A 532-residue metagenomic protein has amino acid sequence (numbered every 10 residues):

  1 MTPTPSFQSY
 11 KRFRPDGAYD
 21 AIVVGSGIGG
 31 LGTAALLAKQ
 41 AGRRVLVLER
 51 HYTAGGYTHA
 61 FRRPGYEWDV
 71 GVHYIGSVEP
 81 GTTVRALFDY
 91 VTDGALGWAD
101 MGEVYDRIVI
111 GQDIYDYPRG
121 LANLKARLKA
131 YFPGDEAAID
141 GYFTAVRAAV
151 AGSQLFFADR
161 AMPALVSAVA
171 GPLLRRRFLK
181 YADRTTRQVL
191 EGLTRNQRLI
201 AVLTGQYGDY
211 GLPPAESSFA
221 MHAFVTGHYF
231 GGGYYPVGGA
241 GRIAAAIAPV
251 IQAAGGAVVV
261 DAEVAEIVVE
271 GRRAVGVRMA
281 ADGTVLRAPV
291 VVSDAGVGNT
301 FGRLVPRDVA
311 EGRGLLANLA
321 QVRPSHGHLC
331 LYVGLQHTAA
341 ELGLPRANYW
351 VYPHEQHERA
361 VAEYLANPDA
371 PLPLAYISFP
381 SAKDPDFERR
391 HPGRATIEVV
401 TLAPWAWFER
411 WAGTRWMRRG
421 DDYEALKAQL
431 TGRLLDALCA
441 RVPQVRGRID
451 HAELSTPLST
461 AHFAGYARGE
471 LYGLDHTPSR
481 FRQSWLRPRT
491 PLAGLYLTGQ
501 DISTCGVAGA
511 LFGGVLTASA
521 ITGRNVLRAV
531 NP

Functional and structural regions predicted by a protein language model:
M1-I22, K39-G42, T477-S479, L492 (+1 more regions): Extreme N-terminal leader/targeting segments of oxidoreductases
Y19-V47: N-terminal Rossmann-like FAD-binding beta1-loop-alpha1 element of flavoenzymes
A38-P64: Glycine-rich FAD pyrophosphate-binding loop
I110-E216: Rossmann-like flavin
N196-G211, L372-S378, L435-T504: A glycine-rich dinucleotide-binding beta-alpha-beta segment and adjacent secondary-structure elements that constitute
A223-A281: Helical element adjacent to the flavin cofactor pocket in flavoenzyme catalytic cores
Y235, A265-H391: Mid-domain catalytic core of redox enzymes that form a hydrophobic substrate pocket/lid adjacent to a catalytic redox
H337-S455: C-terminal segments that line or cap access tunnels to active or ligand-binding sites in enzymes and enzyme-associated
